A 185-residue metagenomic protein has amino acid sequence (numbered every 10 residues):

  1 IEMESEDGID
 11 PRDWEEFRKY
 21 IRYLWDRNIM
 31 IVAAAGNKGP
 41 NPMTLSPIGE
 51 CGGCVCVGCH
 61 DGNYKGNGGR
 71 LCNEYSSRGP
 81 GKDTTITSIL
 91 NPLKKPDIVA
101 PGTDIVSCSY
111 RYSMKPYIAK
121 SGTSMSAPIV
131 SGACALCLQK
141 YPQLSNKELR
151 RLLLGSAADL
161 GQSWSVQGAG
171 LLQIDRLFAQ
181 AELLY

Functional and structural regions predicted by a protein language model:
I1-G53, Y64, S88-L93, Y110-A127 (+1 more regions): Substrate-binding/access-modulating region of protease and related hydrolase catalytic domains
E4-S5, A35-G39, H60-N63, T103-D104 (+1 more regions): Acidic, glycine-rich active-site loops and adjacent beta-strand->loop/helix elements that engage anionic groups
P11, L24-R27, C108, L136-K140 (+1 more regions): Structured segments of extracytoplasmic/periplasmic soluble domains in secreted or envelope-associated proteins
D13-Y20, T44, G53, L71 (+7 more regions): General structural feature for long, well-ordered alpha-helical segments within catalytic domains of soluble enzymes
K19-Y23, G49, V55, S131 (+4 more regions): Solvent-exposed, polar/charged alpha-helical surfaces in well-ordered, non-transmembrane soluble domains, broadly
M30, D104, Q143: Residue-level detector of anion-binding/catalytic polar loops
G49-A135, Q139, R176: Extracellular S/T/G-rich loop segment that most often corresponds to the catalytic His/Ser-adjacent loop
Q139-Y185: C-terminal subdomain of the subtilisin-like protease fold in secreted/lumenal serine endopeptidases
